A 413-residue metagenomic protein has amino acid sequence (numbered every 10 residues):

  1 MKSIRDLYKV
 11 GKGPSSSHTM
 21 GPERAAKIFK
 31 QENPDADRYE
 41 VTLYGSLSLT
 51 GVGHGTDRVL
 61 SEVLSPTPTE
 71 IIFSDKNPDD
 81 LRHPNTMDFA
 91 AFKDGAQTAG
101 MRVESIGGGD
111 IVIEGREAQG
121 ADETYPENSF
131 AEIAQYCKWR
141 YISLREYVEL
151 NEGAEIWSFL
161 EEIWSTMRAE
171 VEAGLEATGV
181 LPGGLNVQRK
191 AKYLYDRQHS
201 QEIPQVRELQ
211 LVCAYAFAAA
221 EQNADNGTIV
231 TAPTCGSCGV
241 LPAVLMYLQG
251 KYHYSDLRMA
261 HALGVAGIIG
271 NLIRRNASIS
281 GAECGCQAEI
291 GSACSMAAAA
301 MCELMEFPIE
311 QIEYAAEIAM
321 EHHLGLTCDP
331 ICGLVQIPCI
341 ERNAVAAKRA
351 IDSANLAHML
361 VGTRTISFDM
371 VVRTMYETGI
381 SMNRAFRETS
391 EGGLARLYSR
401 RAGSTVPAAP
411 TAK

Functional and structural regions predicted by a protein language model:
R5-K9, E23-L47, G53-H54, D75 (+8 more regions): Non-transmembrane, aqueous-exposed alpha-helical and coiled segments at domain scale
Y8-I28, N226-V244, C286-C294: Conserved phosphate/anionic-ligand binding catalytic regions in large, soluble enzymes, centered on
T19-E32, P242-H253, A298-E306: Alpha-helical support elements that line or immediately flank enzyme active sites and cofactor-binding pockets
L43, M301-K413: Functionally critical mobile loop/hinge segments
G45-P68, D80-R82, M87-A91: Glycine-rich nucleotide/cofactor/substrate-binding loop typically near the N-terminus or early in the first domain
T69-Q201, L211: C-terminal regulatory domains involved in ligand/effector binding and gene-expression control
R168-L272, S278-G285, G393-K413: Accessory "access/gating" subregions that flank catalytic or transport cores
A214, A218, G239-Q249, G264-L272 (+3 more regions): Contiguous, well-ordered alpha-helical segments that form the cores/surfaces of helical PPI scaffolds
